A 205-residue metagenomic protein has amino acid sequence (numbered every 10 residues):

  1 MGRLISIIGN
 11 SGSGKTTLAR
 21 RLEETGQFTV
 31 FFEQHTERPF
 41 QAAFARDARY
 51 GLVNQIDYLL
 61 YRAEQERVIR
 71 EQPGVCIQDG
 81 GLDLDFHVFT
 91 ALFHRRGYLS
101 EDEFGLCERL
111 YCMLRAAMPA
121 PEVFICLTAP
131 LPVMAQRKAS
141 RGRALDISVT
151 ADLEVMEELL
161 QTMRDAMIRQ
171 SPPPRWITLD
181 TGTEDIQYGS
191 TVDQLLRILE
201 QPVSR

Functional and structural regions predicted by a protein language model:
M1-L4, P73: Pre-Walker A (Motif I) flank of P-loop NTPase domains
I7: Hydrophobic anchor at the beta1->P-loop junction of P-loop NTPases
N10: P-loop (Walker A) phosphate-binding loop of NTP-binding proteins
K15: Conserved lysine of the Walker
L18-A19: Post-Walker A alpha-helix
E24-E64, R70, V88-F89: Conserved substrate/cofactor phosphate-moiety recognition/catalytic segment in nucleotide-dependent phosphotransferases
V88-T162: A glycine- and Lys/Arg-enriched "phosphate-lid" helix/loop adjacent to the NTP-binding pocket of small-molecule kinases
A135-R205: NTP-dependent small-molecule kinase module
